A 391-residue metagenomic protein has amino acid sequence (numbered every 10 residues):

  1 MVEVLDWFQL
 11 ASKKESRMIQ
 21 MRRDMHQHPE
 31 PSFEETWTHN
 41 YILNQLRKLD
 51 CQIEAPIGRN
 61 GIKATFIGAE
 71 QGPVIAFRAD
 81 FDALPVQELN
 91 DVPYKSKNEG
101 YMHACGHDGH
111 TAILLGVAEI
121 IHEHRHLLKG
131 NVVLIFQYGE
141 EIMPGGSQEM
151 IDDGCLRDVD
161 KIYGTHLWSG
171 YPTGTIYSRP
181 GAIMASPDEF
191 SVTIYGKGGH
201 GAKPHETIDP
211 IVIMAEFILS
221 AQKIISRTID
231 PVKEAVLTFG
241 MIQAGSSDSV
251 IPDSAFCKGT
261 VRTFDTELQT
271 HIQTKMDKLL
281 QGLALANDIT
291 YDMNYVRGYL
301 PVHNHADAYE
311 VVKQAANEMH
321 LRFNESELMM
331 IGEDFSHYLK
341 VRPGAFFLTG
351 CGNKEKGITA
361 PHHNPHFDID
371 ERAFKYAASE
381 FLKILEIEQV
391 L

Functional and structural regions predicted by a protein language model:
V2-H103, D108, A112-L128: Acidic/His- and Gly-rich active-site-bordering loop/insert found across diverse amide/peptide-bond hydrolases
E3, K14-M21, E34-Q45, P73 (+15 more regions): General structural feature for long, well-ordered alpha-helical segments within catalytic domains of soluble enzymes
M25, A64, F77, H107 (+8 more regions): Divalent metal-coordination and catalytic microenvironments
H26-H28, H103, H107-H110, H166 (+2 more regions): Histidine-centered active-site/metal-ligand motif
H28-F33, L84, E141-I142, S246-D248 (+1 more regions): Short, small-residue-enriched loops and turns at beta-alpha junctions that line or gate enzyme active sites
I62-K63, L84-V86, D91-M102, D108-G109 (+2 more regions): Histidine/acidic-residue-rich, glycine-tolerant segments that coordinate divalent metal ions
A215-L391: Metal-dependent amide/peptide-bond hydrolase catalytic core, centered on the "pita-bread" metallohydrolase fold
